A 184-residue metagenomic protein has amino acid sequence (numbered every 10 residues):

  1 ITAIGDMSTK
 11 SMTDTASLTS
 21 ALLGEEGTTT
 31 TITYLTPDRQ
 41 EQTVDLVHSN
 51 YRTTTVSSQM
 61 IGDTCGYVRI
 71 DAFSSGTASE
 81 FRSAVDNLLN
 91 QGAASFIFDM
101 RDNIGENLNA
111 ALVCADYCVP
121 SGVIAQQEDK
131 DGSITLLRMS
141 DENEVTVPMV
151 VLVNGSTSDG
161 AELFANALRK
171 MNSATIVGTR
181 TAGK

Functional and structural regions predicted by a protein language model:
M7-S8, A16-K184: Cleft-lining beta-strand/loop regions that shape enzyme active-site pockets
